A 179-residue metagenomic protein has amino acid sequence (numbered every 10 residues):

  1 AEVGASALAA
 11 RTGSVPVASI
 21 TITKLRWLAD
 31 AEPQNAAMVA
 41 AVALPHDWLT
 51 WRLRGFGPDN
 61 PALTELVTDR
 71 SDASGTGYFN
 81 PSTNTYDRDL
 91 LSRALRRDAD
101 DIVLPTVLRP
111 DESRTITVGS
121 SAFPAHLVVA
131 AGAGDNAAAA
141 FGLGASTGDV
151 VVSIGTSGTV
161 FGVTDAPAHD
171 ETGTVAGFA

Functional and structural regions predicted by a protein language model:
A1-G4: Short alpha-helix plus adjacent loop in nuclease-associated cores
L8-A133: Gly/Ser/Thr-rich active-site cleft segment
L127-V128, G132-A179: Catalytic phosphate/nucleotide-handling subdomain of diverse soluble enzymes
